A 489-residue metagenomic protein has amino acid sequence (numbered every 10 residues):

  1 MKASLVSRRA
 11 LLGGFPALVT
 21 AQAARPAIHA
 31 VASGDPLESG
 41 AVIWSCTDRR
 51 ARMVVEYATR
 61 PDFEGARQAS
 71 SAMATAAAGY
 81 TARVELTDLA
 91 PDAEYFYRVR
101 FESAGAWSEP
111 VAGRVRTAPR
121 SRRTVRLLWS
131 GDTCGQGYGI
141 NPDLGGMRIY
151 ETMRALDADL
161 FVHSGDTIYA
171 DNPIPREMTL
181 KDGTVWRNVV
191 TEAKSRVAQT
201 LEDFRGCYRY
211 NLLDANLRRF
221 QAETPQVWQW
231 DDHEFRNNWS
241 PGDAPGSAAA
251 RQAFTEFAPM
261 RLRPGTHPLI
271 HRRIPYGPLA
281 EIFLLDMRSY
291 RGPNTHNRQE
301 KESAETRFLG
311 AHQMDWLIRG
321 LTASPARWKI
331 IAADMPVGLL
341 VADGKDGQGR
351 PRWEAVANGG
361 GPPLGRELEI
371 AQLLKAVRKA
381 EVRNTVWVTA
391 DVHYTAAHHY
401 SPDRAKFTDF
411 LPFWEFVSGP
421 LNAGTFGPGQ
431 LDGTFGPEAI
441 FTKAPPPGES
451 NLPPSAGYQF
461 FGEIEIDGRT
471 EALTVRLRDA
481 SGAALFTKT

Functional and structural regions predicted by a protein language model:
A3-F15, Q22-T489: Metal-dependent phosphoester/phosphodiester hydrolase catalytic core
